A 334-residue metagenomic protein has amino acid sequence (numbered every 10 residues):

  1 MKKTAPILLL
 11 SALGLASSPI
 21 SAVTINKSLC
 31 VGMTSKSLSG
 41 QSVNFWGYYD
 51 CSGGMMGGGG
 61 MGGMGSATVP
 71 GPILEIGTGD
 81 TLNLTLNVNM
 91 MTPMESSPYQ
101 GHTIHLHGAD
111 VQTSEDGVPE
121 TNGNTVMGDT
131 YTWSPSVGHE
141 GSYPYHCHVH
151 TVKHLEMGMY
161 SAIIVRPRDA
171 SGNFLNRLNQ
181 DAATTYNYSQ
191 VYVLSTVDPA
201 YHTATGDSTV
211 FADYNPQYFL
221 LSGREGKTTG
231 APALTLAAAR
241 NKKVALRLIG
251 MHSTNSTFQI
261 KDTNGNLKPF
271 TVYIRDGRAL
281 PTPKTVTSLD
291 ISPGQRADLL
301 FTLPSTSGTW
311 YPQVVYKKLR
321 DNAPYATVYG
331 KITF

Functional and structural regions predicted by a protein language model:
M1-T4: Positively charged n-region of N-terminal signal peptides that target proteins for export
L8-A16: Bacterial N-terminal signal peptides
I20-S114, E120-G123, T130, A212-V244 (+2 more regions): N-terminal, post-signal-peptide metal-ligating segments of extracellular/periplasmic oxidoreductases, dominated by
I76, L86-V88, V137, A238 (+3 more regions): Non-cytosolic beta-sheet module surface loops
M90-P93, H102, A109-F174, V286-F334: Extracellular/periplasmic metallocenter environments
P98, S256-A279, D321-G330: Extended intrinsically disordered, low-complexity coil regions enriched in Ser, Thr, Gly, Ala and often Pro
P167-Q190: Low-complexity, Pro/Ser/Thr- and charge-rich linker/hinge segments at domain boundaries
A182-R240, I249: Acidic-aromatic/histidine active-site loop/patch
